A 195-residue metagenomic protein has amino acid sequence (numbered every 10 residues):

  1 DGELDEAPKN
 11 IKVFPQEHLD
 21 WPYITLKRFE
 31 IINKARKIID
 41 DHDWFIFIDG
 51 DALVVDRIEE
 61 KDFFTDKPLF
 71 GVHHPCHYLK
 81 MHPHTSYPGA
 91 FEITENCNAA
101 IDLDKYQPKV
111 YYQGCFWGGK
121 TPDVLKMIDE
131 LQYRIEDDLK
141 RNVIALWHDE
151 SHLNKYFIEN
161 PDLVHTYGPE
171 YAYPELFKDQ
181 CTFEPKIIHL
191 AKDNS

Functional and structural regions predicted by a protein language model:
D1-D5, D56-I58, E170-A172: Short, polar loop motifs at secondary-structure junctions
D1-H42: Active-site-proximal specificity loops/subdomain of glycosyltransferases
I11, P68, V164: Short, conserved active-site loop motifs that form the nucleotide-linked donor/cofactor pocket
K27-I31, S86-P88, Q180-H189: Short, surface-exposed amphipathic charged segments that create phosphate/polyanion-binding patches used for binding
F29-L79: GT-A fold catalytic core of metal-dependent nucleotide-sugar glycosyltransferases, centered on the diacidic
R57-E60, M81-H84, K126-Q132: A short secondary-structure junction signal
F64-D102: Short beta-strand-to-loop element that shapes/binds the nucleotide-sugar donor at the catalytic cleft/hinge
L103-N194: Catalytic core and acceptor-binding pocket of nucleotide-sugar-dependent glycosyltransferases
